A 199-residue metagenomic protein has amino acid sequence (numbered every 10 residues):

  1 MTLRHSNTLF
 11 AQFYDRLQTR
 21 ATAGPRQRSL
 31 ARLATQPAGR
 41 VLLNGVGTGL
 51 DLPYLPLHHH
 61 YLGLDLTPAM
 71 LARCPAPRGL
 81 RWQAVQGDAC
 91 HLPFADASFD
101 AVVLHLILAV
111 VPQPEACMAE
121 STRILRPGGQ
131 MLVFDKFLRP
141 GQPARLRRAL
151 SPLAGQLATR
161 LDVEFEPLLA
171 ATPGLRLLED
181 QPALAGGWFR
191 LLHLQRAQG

Functional and structural regions predicted by a protein language model:
M1-P37, L50-D51, M70-R73, R145-P152: Conserved class I S-adenosyl-L-methionine
L17-R20, L132-R190: C-terminal alpha-helical "lid/dimerization" subdomain adjacent to the S-adenosyl-L-methionine
R40-H91: Class I SAM-dependent methyltransferase SAM/SAH-binding core
C90-V102: A short acidic, Gly/Pro-enriched loop at the edge of an enzyme's catalytic core that lines a small-molecule cofactor
A101-Q113: A short SAM/SAH-binding and catalytic strip from SAM-dependent methyltransferases
E115-P127: A short glycine-rich, Lys/Arg-flanked "PGG" loop and its adjoining helix->strand segment in the class I
L191-G199: C-terminal lobe and adjacent flexible extensions of AdoMet/dcAdoMet transferase-like proteins
